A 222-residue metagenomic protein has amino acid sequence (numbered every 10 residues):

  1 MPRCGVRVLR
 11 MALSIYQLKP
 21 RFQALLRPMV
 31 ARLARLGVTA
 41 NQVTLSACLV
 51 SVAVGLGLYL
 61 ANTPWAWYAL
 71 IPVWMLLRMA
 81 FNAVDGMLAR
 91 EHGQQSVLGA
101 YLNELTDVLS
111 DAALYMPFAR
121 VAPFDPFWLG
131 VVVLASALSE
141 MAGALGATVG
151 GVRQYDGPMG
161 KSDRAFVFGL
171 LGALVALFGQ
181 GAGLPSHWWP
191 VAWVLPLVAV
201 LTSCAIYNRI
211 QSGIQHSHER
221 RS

Functional and structural regions predicted by a protein language model:
G5-V73, A113-S222: Hydrophobic alpha-helical transmembrane segments
P64-L102: Glycine-rich active-site/cofactor-binding loop and its immediate structural neighborhood
A80-L88, Y101, L105-L109, M141 (+2 more regions): Active-site His/Glu-centered metal-binding helix of metallohydrolases
M87-W128: Basic, amphipathic juxtamembrane/active-site segments that coordinate anionic phosphate or diphosphate groups
